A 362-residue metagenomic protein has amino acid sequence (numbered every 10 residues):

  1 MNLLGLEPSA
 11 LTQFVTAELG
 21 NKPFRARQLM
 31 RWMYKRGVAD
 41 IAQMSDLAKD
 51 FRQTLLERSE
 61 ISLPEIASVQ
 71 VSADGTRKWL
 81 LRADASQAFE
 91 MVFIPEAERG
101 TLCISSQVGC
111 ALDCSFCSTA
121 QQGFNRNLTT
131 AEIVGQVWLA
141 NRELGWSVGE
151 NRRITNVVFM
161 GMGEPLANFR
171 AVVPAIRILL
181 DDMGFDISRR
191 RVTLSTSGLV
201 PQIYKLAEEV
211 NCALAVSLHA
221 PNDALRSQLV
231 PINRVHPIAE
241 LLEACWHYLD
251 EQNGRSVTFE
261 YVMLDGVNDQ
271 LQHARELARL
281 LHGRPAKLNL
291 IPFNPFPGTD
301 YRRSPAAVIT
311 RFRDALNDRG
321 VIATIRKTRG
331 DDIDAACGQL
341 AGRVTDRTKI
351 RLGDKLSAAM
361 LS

Functional and structural regions predicted by a protein language model:
M1-F89, P95, G145, G149 (+2 more regions): Auxiliary Fe-S-binding modules of radical SAM enzymes
P8, Q107, T130, F159 (+1 more regions): ATP/adenylate-binding site constellation spanning eukaryotic-like Ser/Thr protein kinases, ABC-transporter
S72, S105-S106, S195, S217: Short linear Ser/Thr-Pro motifs
R77, F89, G100-I104, L112 (+1 more regions): Generic beta-strand structural signal
F93-I94, A171: Residue-level structural signal for beta-strand termini and adjacent loop
P95-L139: Canonical Radical SAM [4Fe-4S] cluster-binding loop centered on the CxxxCxxC motif and its immediate flanking residues
N141-T324: Conserved AdoMet/S-adenosylmethionine-binding subsite of the radical SAM
